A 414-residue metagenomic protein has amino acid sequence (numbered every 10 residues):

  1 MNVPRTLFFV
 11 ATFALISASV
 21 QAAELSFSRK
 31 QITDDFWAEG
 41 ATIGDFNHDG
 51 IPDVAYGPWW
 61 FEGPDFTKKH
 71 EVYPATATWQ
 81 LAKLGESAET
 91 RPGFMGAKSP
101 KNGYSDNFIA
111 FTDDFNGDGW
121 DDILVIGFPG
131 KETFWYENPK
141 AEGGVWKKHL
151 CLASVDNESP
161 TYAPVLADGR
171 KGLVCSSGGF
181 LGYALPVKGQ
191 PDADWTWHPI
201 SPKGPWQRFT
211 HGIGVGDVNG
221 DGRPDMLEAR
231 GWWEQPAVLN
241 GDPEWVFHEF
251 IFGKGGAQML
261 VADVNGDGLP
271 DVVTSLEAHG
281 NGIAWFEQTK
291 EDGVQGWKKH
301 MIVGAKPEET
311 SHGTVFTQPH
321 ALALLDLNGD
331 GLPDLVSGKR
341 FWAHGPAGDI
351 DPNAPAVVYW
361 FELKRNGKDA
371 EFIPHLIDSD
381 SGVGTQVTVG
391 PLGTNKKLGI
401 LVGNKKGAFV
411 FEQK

Functional and structural regions predicted by a protein language model:
M1-P4: N-terminal secretory signal peptides that target proteins for export/translocation
L7-A18: Bacterial N-terminal signal peptides
Q21-K414: Beta-propeller-forming repeat regions
